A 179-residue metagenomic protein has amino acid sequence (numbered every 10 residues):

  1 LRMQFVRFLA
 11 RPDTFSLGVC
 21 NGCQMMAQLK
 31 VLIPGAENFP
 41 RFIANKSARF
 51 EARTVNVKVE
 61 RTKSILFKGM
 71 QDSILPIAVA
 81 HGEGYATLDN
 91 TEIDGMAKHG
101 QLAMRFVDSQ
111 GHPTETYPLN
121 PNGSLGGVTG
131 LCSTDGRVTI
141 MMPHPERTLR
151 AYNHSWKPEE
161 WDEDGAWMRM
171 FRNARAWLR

Functional and structural regions predicted by a protein language model:
L1-S64: Cysteine-nucleophile active-site neighborhood
V59-R179: C-terminal and late-domain segments of enzyme folds
